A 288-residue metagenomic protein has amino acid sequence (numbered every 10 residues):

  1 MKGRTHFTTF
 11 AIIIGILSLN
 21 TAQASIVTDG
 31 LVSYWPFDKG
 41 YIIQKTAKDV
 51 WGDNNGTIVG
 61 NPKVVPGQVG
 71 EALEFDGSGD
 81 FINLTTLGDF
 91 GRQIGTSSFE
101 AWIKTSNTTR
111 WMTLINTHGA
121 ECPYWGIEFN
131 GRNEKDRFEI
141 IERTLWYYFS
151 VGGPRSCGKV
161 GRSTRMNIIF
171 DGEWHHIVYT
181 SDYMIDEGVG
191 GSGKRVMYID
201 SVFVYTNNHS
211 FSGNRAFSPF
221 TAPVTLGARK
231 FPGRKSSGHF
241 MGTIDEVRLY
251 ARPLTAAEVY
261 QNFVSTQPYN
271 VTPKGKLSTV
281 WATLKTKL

Functional and structural regions predicted by a protein language model:
M1-F10: Bacterial N-terminal signal peptides that target proteins for export
T9-S18: Bacterial N-terminal signal peptides
N20-N55, V65-L254, V271-K274, S278-L288: Extracellular glycan-associated modules
Y260: Catalytic cores of secreted or luminal carbohydrate-active enzymes
T266-N270: Aromatic, loop-rich ligand-recognition surfaces of beta-strand-rich domains
